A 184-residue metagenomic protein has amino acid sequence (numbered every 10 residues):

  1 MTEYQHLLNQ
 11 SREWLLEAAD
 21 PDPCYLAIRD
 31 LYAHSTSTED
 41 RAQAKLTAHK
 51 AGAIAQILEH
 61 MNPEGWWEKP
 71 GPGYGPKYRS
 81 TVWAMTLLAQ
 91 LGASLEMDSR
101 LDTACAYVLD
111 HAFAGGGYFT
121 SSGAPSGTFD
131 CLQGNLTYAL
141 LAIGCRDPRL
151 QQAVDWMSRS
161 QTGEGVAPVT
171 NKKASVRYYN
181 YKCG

Functional and structural regions predicted by a protein language model:
M1-G184: Preference for long, amphipathic alpha-helical scaffolds in soluble/luminal domains and all-alpha bundles
